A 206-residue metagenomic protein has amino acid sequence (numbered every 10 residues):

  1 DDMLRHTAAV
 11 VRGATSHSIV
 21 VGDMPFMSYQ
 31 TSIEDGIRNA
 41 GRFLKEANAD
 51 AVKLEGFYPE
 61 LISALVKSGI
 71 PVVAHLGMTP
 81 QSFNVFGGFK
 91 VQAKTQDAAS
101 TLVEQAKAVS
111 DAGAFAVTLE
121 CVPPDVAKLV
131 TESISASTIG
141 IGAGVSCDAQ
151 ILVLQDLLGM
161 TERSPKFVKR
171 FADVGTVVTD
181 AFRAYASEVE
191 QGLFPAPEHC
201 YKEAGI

Functional and structural regions predicted by a protein language model:
D1-I206: Alpha/beta enzyme core
